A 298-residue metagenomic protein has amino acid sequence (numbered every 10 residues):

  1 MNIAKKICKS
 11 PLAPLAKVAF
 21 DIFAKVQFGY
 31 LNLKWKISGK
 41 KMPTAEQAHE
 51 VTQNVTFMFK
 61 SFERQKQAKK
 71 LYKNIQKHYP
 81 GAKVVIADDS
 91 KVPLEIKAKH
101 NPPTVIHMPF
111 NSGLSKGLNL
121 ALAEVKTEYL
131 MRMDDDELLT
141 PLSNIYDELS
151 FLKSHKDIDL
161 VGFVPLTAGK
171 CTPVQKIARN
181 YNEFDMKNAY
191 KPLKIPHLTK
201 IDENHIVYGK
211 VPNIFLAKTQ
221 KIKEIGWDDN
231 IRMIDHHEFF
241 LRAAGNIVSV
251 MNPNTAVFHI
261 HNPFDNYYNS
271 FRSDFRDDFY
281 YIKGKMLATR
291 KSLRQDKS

Functional and structural regions predicted by a protein language model:
K6-K73: N-proximal low-complexity "stem/linker" segments adjacent to membrane-targeting elements
K73-A82: Short, acidic, metal-binding catalytic loop of nucleotide-sugar glycosyltransferases
M108-V125: Glycine-rich, basic loop-to-helix element that forms the pyrophosphate-binding segment of sugar-nucleotide handling
L130: Short aromatic/hydrophobic "clamp" motif used to bind/position activated sugar donors
S143-N182: Conserved donor NDP-sugar-binding/catalytic core segment of glycosyltransferases
A168, M251-S273: Active-site donor/metal-binding and catalytic loop motifs of nucleotide-sugar-dependent glycosylation enzymes
L193-A217: A recurrent flexible, glycine/aromatic-enriched loop bordering the glycosyltransferase active site that acts as
G209-K210, I214-F215, K221-I225, I231-T255: A short, conserved alpha-helix in the catalytic core of glycosyltransferases
